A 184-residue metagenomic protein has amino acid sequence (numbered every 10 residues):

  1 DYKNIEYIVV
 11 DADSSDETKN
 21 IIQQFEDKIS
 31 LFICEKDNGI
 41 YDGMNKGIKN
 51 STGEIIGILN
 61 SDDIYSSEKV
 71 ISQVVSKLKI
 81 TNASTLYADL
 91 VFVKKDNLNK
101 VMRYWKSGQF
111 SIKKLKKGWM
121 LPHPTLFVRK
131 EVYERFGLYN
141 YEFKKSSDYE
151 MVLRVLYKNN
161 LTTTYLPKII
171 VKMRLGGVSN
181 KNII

Functional and structural regions predicted by a protein language model:
D1-N182: Nucleotide-sugar donor-binding/catalytic module of glycosyltransferases that assemble extracellular/cell-envelope
